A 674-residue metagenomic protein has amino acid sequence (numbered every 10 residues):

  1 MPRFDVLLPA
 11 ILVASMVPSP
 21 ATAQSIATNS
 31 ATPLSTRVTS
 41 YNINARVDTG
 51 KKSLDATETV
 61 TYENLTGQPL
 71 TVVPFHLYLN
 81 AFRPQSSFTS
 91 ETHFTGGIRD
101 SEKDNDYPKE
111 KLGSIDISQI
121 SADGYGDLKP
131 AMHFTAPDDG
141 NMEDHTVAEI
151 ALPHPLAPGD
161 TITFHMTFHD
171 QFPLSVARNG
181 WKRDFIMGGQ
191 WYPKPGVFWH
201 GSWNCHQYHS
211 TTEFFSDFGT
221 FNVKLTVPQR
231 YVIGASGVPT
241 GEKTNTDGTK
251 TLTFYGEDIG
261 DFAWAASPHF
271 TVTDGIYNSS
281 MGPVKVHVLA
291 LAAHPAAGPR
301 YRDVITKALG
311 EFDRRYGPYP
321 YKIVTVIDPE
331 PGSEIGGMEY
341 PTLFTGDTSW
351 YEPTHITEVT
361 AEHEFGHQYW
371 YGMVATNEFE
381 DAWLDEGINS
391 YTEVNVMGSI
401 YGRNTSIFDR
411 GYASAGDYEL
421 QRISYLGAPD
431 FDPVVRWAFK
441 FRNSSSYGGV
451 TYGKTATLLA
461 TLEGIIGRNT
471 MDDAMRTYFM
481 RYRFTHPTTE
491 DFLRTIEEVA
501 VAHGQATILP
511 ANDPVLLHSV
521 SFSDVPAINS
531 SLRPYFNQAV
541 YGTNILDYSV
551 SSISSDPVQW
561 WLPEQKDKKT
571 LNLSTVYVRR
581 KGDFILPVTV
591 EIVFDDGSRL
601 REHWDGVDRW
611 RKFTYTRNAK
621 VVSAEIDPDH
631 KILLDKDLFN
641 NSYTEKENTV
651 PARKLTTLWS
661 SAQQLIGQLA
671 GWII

Functional and structural regions predicted by a protein language model:
M16, A21-D55, R533-P534, Q538: N-terminal, polar/Ser/Thr-rich
S53, E63, I98-D184, V607-K620 (+1 more regions): A surface-exposed beta-strand-loop module
Q85-R99, H169-F221, K631-W672: Glycine/proline-rich low-complexity spacer/linker segments in large multi-domain proteins
Q190, P195-W203, S210-E362, Y391-V394 (+1 more regions): Hydrophobic helix-coil surface modules that form long, contiguous segments used for peptide/substrate interaction
G234-A235, L509, I528-R533, T543-P628: Beta-strand-rich binding/interaction modules
L343-G416, M475-R476: Zinc-dependent metallopeptidase catalytic helix centered on the HExxH motif and its immediate flanking segment
E386, S390-T461, I465-I466, Y482-P487 (+1 more regions): Acidic/His/Gly-enriched intrinsically disordered linker/tail segments that often contain short helix/coil "MoRF-like"
G448-L562: Amphipathic alpha-helical substructures
